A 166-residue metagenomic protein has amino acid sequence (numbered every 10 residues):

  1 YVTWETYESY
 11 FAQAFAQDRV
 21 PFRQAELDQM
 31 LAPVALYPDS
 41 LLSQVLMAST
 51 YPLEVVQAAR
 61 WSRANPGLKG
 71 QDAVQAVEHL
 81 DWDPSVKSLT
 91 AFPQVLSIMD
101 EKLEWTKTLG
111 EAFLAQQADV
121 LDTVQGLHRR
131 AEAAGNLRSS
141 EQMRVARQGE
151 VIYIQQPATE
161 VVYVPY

Functional and structural regions predicted by a protein language model:
V2-Y166: N-terminal low-complexity segments enriched in Gly/Pro/Tyr/Ser
